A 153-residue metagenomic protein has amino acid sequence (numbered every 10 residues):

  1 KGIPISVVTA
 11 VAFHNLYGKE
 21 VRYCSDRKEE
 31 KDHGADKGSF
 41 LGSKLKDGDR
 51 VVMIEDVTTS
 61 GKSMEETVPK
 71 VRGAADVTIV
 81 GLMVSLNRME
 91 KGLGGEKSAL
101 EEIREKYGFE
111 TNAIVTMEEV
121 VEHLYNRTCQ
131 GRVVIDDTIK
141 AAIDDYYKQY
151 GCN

Functional and structural regions predicted by a protein language model:
K1, K28, V115-T116: Short beta->alpha linker loops
K1-I5, S60: Gly/Ser/Thr-rich loops at beta-strand to alpha-helix junctions that form or flank small-molecule/cofactor-binding
I5-V51, E65: Short, glycine/charge-rich flexible loops or terminal/linker lids adjacent to PRPP-binding catalytic cores
D26, D32, D36, D47-D49 (+5 more regions): Acidic-enriched, low-complexity/disordered segments with a strong bias for Aspartate over Glutamate
E30-H33, S60, R88-E90, V120: Short gly/pro/ser/thr-enriched loop/turn and capping motifs at secondary-structure boundaries
S43-M89: A contiguous pocket-lining binding segment that forms or flanks enzyme active sites
P69, G73-N153: PRPP-dependent phosphoribosyltransferase catalytic core
